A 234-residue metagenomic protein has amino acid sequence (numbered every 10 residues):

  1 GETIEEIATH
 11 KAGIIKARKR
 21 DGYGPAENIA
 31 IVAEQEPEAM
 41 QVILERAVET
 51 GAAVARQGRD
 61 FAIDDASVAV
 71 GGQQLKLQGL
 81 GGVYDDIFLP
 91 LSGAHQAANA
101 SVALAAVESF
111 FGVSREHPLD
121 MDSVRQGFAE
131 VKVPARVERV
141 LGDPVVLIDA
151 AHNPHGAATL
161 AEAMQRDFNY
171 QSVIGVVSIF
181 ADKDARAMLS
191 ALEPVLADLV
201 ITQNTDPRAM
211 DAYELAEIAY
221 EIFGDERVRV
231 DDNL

Functional and structural regions predicted by a protein language model:
G1-D86, A100, L104-D122: Acidic, Mg2+-coordinating active-site environments of NTP-dependent enzymes
E6, L77-D198: Nucleotide phosphate-binding/pyrophosphate-handling subdomain across enzymes that bind or process nucleotide phosphates
A12-I31, D167-V173, V195-V200, G224: Short, surface-exposed connector motifs at secondary-structure boundaries
I29-A55, G71-Q74, V145-I148, P154 (+1 more regions): C-terminal helical cap/extension that packs against the catalytic core of soluble nucleotide-cofactor enzymes
A33-P37, R46-V68, L89-G93, L119-V131 (+5 more regions): Beta-strand->loop->alpha-helix junctions that form or flank phosphate-binding loops in nucleotide-handling enzymes
